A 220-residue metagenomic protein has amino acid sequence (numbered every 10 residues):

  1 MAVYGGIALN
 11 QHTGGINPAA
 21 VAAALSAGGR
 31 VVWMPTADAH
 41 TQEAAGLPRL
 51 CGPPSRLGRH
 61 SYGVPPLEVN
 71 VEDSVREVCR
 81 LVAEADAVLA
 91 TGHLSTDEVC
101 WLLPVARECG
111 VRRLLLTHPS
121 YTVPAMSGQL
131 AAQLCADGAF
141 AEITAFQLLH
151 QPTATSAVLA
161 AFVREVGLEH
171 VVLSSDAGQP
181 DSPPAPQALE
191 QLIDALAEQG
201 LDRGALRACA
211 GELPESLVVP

Functional and structural regions predicted by a protein language model:
M1, A22-G28, R80-V82, L103-R107 (+2 more regions): Acidic (Asp/Glu)-rich catalytic clusters
V3, V32, T36, L89 (+3 more regions): Divalent metal-coordination and catalytic microenvironments
G6-H12, P35-A39, L94, P119-T122 (+2 more regions): Active-site beta-loop-alpha junctions enriched in small/polar residues
Q11-T117: Extended substrate/RNA-proximal surfaces in nucleic-acid metabolism proteins
R80, A87-T153, V172: Catalytic pocket-lining loop regions of alpha/beta-barrel enzymes, especially the amidohydrolase/enolase/GH5 lineages
C100-V105, A125-A131, Q151-V163, D181-D194 (+1 more regions): Histidine/acidic-residue-rich catalytic or RNA/ligand-binding cores of hydrolases and nuclease-related proteins
L168-A185: Short acidic/histidine-rich active-site segments
A188-P220: Mid-to-C-terminal alpha-helical segments outside catalytic/metal-binding sites
